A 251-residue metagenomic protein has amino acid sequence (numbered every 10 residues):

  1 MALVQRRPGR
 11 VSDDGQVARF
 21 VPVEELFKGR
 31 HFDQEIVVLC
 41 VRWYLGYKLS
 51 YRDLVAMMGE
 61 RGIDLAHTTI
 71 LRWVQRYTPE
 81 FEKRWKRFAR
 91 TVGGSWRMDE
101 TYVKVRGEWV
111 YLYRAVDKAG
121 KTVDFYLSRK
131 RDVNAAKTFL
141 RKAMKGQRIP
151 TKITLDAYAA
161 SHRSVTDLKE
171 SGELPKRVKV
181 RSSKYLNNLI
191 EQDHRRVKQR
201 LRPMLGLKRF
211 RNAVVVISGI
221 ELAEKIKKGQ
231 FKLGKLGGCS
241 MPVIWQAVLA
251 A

Functional and structural regions predicted by a protein language model:
M1-V105, V133, T138-I153, A157-A251: Charged, often Cys/His-bearing segments associated with DNA-binding zinc-finger transcription factors
R106-T122, D132, L140-A143: Short conserved beta-strand segments at catalytic cores or DNA/RNA-binding microdomains of nucleic-acid binding
T122-V123, P150: Short, solvent-exposed beta-strand edge segments and adjacent coil->beta transition regions
R129: Short, small-residue-enriched loops and turns at beta-alpha junctions that line or gate enzyme active sites
